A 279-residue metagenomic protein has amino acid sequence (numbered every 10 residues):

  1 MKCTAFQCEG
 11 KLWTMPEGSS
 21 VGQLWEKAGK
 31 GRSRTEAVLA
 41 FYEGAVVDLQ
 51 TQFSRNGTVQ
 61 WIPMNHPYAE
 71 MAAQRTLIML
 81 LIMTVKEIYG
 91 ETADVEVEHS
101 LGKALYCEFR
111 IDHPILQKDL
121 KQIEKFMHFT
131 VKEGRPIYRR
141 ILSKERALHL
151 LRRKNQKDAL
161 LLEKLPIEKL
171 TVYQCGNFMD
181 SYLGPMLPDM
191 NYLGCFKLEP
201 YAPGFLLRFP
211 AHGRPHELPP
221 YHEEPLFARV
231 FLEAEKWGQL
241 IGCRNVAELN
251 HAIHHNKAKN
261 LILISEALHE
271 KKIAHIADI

Functional and structural regions predicted by a protein language model:
M1-I78, I82-A104, D112, K125-F126: Ubiquitin-like/PB1-type beta-grasp interaction modules and other compact soluble beta-rich domains
T51-M71, A93-L101, Y106-I279: Auxiliary tRNA-acceptor-end handling modules of aminoacyl-tRNA synthetases
